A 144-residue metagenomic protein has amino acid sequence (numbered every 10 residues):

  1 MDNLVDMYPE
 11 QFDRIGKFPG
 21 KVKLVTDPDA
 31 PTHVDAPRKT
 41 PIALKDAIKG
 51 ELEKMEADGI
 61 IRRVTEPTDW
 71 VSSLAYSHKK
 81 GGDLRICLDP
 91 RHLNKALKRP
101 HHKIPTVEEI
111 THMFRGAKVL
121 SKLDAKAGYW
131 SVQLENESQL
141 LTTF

Functional and structural regions predicted by a protein language model:
M1-H102: Reverse-transcribing Pol proteins
T65-E66, T111, S131-N136: Short linear motifs in intrinsically disordered
G81-N94, T106, I110-S131: Conserved catalytic palm subdomain of right-hand nucleotidyl-transferase polymerases, strongest for RNA-directed enzymes
N94-H101, Y129-Q139: Cytochrome P450 core scaffold surrounding the K-helix E-X-X-R motif and the conserved "meander" helix-loop region
L140-F144: Short, intrinsically disordered, charge-balanced linker/junction segments flanking boundaries in proteins
